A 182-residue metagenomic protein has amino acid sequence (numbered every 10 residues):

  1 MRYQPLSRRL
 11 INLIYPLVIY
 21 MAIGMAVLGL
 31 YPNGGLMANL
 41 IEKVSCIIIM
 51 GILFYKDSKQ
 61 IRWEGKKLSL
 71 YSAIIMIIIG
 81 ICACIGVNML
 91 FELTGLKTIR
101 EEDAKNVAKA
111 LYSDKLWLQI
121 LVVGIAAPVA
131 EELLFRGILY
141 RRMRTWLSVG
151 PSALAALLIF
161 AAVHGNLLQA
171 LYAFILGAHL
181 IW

Functional and structural regions predicted by a protein language model:
M1-L17: N-terminal membrane topogenic signal
N12-D57: Alpha-helical transmembrane segments in multi-pass membrane proteins
Y15, I19, I23, I41 (+8 more regions): Hydrophobic faces of alpha-helical transmembrane segments in multi-pass integral membrane proteins
G24-L28, M50-D57, N88, V123 (+4 more regions): Structural signal for membrane-spanning alpha-helices in multi-pass inner-membrane proteins, emphasizing helix cores
L28, P32-N33, Y55-R62, E92-R100 (+1 more regions): Transmembrane helix-loop junctions in multipass membrane proteins, especially transporters and channels
L30-S45, D114-Q119, S148-A156: Membrane-interface starts of transmembrane alpha-helices
R62-A130, T145: Juxtamembrane helix-loop-helix connectors linking adjacent transmembrane helices in multi-pass membrane enzymes
L116-W182: Transmembrane helix-loop-helix hairpins at the membrane interface of multi-pass integral membrane proteins
